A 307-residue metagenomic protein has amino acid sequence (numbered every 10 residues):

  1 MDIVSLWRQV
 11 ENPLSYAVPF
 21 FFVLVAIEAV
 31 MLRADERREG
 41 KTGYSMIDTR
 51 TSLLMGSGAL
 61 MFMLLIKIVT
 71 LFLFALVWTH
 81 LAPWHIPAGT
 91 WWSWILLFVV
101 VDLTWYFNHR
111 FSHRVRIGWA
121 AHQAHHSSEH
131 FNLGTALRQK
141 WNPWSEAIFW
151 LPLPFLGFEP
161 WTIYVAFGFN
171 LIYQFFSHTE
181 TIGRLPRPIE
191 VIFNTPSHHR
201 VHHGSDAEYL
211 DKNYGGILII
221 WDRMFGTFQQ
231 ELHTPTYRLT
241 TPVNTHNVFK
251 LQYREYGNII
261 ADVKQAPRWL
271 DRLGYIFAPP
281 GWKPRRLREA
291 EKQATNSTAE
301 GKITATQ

Functional and structural regions predicted by a protein language model:
M1-E11: Short, strongly hydrophobic alpha-helical membrane anchors
N12, Y16, T42-S57: Loop-to-helix transition at the N-terminal end of transmembrane alpha-helices
F20-L32, F98-L103: Central hydrophobic cores of alpha-helical transmembrane segments in multi-pass inner-membrane proteins across all
V25-R50: Membrane-interface helix-loop junction between the first two transmembrane segments
S57-I66, A88-Y237: Membrane-embedded catalytic scaffold of the fatty acid hydroxylase/desaturase
V69-I95: Juxtamembrane/interfacial segments at transmembrane-helix boundaries in multi-pass membrane proteins
T234-Q307: Cytosolic-facing loops and C-terminal tails of multi-pass membrane proteins
